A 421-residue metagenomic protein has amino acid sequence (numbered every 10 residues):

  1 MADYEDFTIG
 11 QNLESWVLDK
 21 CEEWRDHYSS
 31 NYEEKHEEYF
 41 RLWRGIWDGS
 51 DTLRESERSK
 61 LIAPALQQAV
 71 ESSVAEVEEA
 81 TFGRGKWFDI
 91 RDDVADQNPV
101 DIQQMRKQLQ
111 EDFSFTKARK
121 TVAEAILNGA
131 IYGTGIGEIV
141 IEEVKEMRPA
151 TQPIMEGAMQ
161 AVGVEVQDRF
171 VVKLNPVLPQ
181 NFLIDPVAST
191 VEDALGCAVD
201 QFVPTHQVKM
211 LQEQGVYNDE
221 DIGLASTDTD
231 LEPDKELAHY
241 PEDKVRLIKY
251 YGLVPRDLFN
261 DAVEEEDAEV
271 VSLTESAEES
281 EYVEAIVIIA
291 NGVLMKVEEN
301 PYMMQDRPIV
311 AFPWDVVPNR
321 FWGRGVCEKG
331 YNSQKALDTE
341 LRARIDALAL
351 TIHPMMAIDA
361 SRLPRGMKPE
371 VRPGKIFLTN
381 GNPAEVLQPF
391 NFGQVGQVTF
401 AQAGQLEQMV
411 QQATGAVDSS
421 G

Functional and structural regions predicted by a protein language model:
M1-L294, V398, Q402-Q405: Extended, helix-rich architectural segments
P64-L109, F113, I141, E284-W322 (+1 more regions): Long amphipathic alpha-helical segments
K145-M147, I345, D418: Residue-level signal for secondary-structure boundary sites
V326-G330: Acidic/polar low-complexity segments with low predicted structural confidence
N332, I345, T351-H353: Glycine-rich, acidic/polar active-site loops that bind/position phosphate-bearing ligands
